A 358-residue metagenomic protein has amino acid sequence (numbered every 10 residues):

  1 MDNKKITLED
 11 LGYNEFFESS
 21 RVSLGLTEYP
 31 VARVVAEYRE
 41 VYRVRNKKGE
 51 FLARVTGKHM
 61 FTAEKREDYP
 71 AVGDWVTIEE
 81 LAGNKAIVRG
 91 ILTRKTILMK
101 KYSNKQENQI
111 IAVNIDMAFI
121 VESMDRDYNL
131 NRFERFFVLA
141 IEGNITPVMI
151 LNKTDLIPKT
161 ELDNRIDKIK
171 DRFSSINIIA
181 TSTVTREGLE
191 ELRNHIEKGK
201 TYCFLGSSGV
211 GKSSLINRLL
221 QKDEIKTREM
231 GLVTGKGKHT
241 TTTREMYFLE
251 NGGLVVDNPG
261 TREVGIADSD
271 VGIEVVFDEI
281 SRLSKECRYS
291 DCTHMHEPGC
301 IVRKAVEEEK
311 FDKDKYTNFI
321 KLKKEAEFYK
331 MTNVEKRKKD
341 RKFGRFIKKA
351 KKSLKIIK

Functional and structural regions predicted by a protein language model:
M1-L130: N-terminal accessory targeting/assembly segments
D2, I6, E64-A82, T93 (+5 more regions): Helix-rich effector regions associated with P-loop NTPase G domains
N114-E122, G143-T154, F173-T181: Conserved beta-strand/loop subsegment of P-loop NTPase cores
D127-Y128, I157-P158, E187, R262-V264: Catalytic P-loop NTPase motifs of RecA-like helicase/translocase cores
N131-E142: Histidine-anchored nucleotide/phosphate-binding helix
D155-V210: Canonical P-loop GTPase G-domain recognition
K212-R228: A conserved segment at the C-terminal end of the G1
